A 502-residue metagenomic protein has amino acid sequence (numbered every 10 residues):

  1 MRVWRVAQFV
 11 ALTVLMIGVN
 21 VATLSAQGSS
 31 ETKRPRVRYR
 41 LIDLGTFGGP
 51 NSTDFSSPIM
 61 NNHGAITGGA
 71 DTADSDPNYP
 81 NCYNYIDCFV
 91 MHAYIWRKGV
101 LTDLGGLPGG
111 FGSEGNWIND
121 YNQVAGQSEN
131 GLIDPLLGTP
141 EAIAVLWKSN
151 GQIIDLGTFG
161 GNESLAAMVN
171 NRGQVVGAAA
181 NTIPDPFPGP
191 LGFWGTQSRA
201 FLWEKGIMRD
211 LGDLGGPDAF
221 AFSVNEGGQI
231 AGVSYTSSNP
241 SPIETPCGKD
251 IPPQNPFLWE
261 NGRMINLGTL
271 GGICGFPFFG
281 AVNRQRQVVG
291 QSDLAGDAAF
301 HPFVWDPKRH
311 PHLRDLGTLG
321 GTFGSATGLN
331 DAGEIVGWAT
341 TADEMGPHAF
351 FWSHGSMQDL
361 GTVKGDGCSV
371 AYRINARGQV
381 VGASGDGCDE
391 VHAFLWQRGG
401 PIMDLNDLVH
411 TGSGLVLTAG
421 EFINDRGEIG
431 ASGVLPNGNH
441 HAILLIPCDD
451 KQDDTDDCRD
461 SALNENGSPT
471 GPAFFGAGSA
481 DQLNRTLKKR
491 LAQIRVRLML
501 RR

Functional and structural regions predicted by a protein language model:
R2-R502: Residue-level hotspots at or immediately adjacent to binding/recognition sites across diverse folds
